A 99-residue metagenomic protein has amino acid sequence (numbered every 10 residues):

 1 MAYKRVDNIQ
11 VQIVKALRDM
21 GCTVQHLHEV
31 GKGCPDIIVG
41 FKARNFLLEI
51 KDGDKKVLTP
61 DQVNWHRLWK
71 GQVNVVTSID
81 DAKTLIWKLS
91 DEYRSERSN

Functional and structural regions predicted by a protein language model:
M1-N99: Catalytic phosphate/metal-binding cores of nucleic-acid and nucleotide-processing enzymes, i.e., regions that mediate
